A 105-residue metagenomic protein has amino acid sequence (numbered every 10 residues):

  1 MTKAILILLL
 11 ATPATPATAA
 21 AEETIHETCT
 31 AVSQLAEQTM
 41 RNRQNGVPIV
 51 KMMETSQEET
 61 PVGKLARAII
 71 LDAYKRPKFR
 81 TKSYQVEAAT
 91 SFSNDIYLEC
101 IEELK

Functional and structural regions predicted by a protein language model:
A4-P13: Sec-dependent N-terminal signal peptides
T15-A21: Sec/Tat signal peptide C-region and signal peptidase I cleavage site
E23-C29: Short, low-complexity N-terminal intrinsically disordered segments enriched in polar/charged residues
R43, V47-K105: Compact alpha-helical subdomains of small soluble proteins
